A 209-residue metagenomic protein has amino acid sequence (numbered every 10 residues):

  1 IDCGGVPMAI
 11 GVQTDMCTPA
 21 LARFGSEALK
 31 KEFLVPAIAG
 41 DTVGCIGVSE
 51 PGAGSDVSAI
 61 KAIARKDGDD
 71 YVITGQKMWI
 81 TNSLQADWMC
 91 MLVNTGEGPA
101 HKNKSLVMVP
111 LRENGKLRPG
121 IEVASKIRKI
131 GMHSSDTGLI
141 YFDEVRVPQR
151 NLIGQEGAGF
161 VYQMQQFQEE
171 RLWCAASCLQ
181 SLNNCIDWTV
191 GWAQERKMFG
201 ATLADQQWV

Functional and structural regions predicted by a protein language model:
I1-K31, V35-D41, T81-W88, A100: Internal helix-loop-helix
F24-S26, D67-D69, N94-G98, L111-N114 (+1 more regions): Short loop segments at secondary-structure junctions
G40-V48, L92: A short, Trp-centered hydrophobic/proline-enriched beta-strand micro-motif
G52-S55, W79-N82, T95-G98, R128-D136: Short Gly/Pro-enriched turn/cap motifs at secondary-structure boundaries
D56-I60, Y141: Structural signature of FAD isoalloxazine-binding scaffolds in flavoprotein oxidoreductases
A62-R65: A structural signal for short hydrophobic beta-strand segments in well-ordered beta-sheet cores
T74-E122: A short core secondary-structure module
I121-V209: Glycine-rich beta->alpha junctions and the first turn(s) of the following alpha-helix
